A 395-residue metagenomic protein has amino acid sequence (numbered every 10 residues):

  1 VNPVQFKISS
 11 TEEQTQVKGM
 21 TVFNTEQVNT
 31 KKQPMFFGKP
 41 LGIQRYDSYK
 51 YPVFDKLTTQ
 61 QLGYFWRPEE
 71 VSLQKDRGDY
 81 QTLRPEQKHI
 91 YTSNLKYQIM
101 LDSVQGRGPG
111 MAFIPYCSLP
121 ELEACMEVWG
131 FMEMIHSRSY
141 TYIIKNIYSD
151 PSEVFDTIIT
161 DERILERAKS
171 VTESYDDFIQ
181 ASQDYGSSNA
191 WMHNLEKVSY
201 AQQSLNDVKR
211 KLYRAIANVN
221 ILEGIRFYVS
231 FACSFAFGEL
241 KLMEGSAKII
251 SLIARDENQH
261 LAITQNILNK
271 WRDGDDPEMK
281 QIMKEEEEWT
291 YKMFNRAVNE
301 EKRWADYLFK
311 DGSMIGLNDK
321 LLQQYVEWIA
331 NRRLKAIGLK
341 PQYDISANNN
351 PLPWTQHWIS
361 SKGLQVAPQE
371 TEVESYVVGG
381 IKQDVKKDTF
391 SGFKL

Functional and structural regions predicted by a protein language model:
N2-L395: Non-heme di-metal
